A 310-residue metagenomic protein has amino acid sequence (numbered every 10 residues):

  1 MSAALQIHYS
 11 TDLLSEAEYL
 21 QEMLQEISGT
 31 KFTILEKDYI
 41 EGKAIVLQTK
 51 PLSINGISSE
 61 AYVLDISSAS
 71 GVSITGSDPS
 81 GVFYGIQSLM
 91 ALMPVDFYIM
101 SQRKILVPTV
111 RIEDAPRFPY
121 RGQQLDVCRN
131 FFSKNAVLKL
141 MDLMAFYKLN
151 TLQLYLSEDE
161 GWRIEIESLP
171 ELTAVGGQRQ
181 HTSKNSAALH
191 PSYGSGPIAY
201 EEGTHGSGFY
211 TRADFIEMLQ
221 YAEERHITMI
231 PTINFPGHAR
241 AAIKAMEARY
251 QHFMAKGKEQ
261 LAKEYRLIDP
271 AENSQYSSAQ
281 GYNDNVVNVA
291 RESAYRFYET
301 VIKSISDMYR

Functional and structural regions predicted by a protein language model:
M1-F118: Contiguous, structured surface segment used for ligand recognition
L24, D78, Q123, M144 (+1 more regions): Conserved, mostly hydrophobic/aromatic
T109-C128, Q280-G281, V286: N-terminal small/glycine-rich loop or linker at the start of catalytic domains across soluble metabolic enzymes
F118-R121, K148-N150, E223-M229, R310: Short, well-ordered coil/turn segments that N-cap beta-strands
Q123-D159, R163: A conserved hydrophobic secondary-structure block that centers on an alpha-helix together with its immediately flanking
R129, L156-E160, S168, I233-A239 (+1 more regions): Active-site-proximal loop/turn and secondary-structure-junction residues that shape catalytic pockets, frequently
M141, F215, L219, Y298-S306: Generic structural signal for well-ordered alpha-helices, preferentially at hydrophobic/aromatic core positions
E160-E224, A241-A290: Aromatic- and acidic-residue-enriched carbohydrate-binding clefts of CAZyme catalytic domains
